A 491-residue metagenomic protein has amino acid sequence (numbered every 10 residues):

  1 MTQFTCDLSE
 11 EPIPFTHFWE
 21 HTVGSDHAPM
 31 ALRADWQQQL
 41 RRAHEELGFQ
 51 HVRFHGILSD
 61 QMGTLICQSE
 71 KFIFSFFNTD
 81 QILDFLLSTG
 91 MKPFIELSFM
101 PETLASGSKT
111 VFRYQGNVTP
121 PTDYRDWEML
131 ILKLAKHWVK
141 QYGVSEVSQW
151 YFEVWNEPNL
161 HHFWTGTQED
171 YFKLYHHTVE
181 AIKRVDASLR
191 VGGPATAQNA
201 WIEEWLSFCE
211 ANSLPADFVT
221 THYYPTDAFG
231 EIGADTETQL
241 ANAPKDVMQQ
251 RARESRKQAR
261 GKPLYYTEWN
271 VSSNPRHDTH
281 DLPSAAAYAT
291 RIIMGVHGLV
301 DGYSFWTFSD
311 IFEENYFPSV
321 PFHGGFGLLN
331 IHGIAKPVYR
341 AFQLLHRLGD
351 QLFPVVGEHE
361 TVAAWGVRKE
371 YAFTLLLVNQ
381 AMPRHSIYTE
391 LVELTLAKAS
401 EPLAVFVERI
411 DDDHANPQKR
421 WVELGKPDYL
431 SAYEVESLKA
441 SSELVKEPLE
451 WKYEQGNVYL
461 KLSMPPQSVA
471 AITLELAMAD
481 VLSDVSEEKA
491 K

Functional and structural regions predicted by a protein language model:
M1-Q50, P466, M478-K491: Mature N-terminal, pre-catalytic/accessory segment of carbohydrate-active enzymes
T22, L86, L134, F152 (+10 more regions): Conserved, mostly hydrophobic/aromatic
Q39, F218-T221, T226-H277, D301-D310 (+1 more regions): Glycoside hydrolase catalytic-domain groove-lining segments
L47-A241, E254, N274: Substrate-binding cleft and catalytic face of glycoside hydrolase catalytic domains, especially the flexible beta-alpha
I82-K92, H137-V147, T178-L189, R251-L264 (+4 more regions): A structural motif corresponding to the C-terminal end of an alpha-helix and its immediate exit/capping segment
Y266, N270-I387: Aromatic/acidic polysaccharide-binding cleft in carbohydrate-active enzymes
E360-E423, Q467-T473: Carbohydrate-binding surface patches
A399-Y459: Acidic, Ser/Thr/Pro-rich beta/coil linker or hinge segments at domain junctions
